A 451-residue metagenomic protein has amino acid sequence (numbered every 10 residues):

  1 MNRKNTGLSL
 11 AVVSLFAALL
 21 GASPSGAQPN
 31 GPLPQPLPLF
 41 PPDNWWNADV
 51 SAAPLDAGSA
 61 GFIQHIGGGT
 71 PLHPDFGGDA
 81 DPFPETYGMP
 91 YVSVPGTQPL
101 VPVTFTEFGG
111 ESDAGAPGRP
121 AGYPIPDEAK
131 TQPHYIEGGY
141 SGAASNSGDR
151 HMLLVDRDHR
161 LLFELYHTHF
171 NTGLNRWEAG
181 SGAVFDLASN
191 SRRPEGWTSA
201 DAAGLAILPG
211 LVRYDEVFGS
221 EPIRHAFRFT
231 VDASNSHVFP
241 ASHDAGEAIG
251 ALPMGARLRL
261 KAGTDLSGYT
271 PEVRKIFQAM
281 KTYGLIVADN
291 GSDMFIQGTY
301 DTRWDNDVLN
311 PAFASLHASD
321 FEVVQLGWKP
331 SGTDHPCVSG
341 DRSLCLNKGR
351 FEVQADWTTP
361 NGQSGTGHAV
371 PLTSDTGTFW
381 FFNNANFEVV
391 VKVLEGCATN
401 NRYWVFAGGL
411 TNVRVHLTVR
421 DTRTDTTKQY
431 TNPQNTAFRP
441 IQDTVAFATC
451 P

Functional and structural regions predicted by a protein language model:
M1-V12: Bacterial N-terminal signal peptides that target proteins for export
L10-G21: Bacterial N-terminal signal peptides
S14, W46, L162, M280 (+2 more regions): Residue-level detector of buried hydrophobic side-chain packing in well-ordered secondary-structure elements
A18, S145-N146, S220, A251 (+4 more regions): Sterically constrained small-residue positions within well-ordered secondary structures of folded domains
A27-H335: Short, surface-exposed polybasic-aromatic patches that bind anionic ligands, especially phosphate groups
H335-P451: Polar/charged low-complexity regulatory segments
